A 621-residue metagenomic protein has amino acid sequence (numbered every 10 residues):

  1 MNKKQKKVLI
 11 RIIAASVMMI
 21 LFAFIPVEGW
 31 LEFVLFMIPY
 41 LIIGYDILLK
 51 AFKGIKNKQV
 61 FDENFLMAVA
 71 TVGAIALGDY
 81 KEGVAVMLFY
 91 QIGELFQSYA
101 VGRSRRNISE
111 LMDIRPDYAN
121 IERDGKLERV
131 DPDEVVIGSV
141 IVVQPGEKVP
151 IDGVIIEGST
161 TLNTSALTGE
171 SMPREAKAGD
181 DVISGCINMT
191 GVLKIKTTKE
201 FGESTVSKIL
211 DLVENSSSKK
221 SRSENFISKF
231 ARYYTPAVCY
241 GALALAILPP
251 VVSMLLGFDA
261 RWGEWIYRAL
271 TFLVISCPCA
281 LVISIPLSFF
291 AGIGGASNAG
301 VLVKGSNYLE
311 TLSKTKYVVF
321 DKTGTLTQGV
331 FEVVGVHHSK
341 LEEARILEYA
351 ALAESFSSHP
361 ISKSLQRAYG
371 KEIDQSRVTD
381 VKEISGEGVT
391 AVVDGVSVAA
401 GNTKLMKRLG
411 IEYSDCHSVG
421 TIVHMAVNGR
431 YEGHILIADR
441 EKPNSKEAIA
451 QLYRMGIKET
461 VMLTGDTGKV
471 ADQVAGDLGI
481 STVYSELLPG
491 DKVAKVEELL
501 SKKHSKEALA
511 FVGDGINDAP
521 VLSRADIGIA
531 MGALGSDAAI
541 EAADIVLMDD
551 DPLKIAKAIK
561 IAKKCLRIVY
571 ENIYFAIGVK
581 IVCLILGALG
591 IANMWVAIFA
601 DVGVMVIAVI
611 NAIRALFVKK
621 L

Functional and structural regions predicted by a protein language model:
N2-Y118, K220, K229, P236 (+1 more regions): Transmembrane helix-loop-helix hairpins at the membrane interface
V17-V34, L41, K53-D62, A68-G83 (+3 more regions): Helix-interface capping motifs at the ends of transmembrane segments in multi-pass membrane proteins
L66-A68, L167, Y267, C277-A353 (+2 more regions): Conserved catalytic phosphorylation-site environment of P-type ATPases
M87-P145, A176, V303, I373-S376 (+4 more regions): Juxtamembrane coupling segments of multi-pass membrane pumps/enzymes
E110-E203, N307-A350, V392: Conserved cytosolic catalytic loops of P-type ATPases
G241, K503-K506, A543, M548-L621: Membrane-embedded transport module
V333, H337-E459, G468, I480-V496: P-type ATPase nucleotide-binding
G395, T421, V427-E571, V579: Conserved ATP-binding TGD loop and adjacent catalytic N/P-domain core of P-type ATPases
